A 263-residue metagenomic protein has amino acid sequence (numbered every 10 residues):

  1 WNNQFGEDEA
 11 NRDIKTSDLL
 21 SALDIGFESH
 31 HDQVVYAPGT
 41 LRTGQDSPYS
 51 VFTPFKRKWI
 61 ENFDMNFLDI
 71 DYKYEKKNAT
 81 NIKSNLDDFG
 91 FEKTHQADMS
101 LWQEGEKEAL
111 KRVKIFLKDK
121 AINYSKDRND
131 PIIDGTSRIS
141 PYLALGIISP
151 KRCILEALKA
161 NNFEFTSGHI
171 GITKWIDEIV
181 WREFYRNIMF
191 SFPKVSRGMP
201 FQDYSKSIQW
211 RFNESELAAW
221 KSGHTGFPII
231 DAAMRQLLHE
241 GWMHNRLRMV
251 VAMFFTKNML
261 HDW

Functional and structural regions predicted by a protein language model:
W1-F67, R235-Q236: Trp/Phe/Arg-rich N-terminal binding region typifying the photolyase-homology
N3-F5, H30-Q33, R57, I147-I148 (+4 more regions): An acidic- and aromatic-residue-enriched active-site/binding cleft used to recognize and process polar
E7, K151, V195-R197, K257-D262: Flexible loop/turn segments at secondary-structure boundaries
D8, P131, S167-G168, M243-L247 (+1 more regions): Short, surface-exposed helix-loop/turn micro-motifs enriched in polar/charged residues
A22-L23, A160-F165, E240-M243, H261-D262: Secondary-structure transition/capping motifs at alpha-helix termini and the adjoining loop/turn into the next element
P48, P54-Y204: Glycine/tryptophan-enriched, flexible segments
R186, S191, S215-H261: C-terminal substrate/ligand-recognition segments
K194-G226: Helix-loop-helix junctions that connect adjacent transmembrane helices in secondary transporters/permeases, recognized
